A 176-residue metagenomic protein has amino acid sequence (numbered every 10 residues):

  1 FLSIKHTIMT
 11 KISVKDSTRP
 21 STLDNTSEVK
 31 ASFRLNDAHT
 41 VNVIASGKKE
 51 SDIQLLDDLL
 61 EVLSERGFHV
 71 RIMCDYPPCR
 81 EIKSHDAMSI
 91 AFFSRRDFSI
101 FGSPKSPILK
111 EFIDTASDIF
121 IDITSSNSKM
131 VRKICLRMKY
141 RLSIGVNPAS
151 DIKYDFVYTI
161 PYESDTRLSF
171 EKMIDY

Functional and structural regions predicted by a protein language model:
F1-I8: Short, Lys/Arg-enriched N-terminal segments with co-localized hydrophobic residues within the first ~10-30 amino acids
M9, K153-Y176: Active-site-proximal region of nucleotide-activated glycan assembly enzymes, centered on histidine/acidic-rich loops
M9-T40, G47-E50: Short N-terminal or domain-adjacent regulatory/targeting segments
T22-S27, F92-E111: Glycine-rich, highly charged phosphate/nucleotide-binding loops
K49-F68: Histidine-anchored nucleotide/phosphate-binding helix
H69-P77: Short internal beta-strands
D118-I121: Structural motif
T124-M138: An aromatic- and histidine-rich active-site surface loop
